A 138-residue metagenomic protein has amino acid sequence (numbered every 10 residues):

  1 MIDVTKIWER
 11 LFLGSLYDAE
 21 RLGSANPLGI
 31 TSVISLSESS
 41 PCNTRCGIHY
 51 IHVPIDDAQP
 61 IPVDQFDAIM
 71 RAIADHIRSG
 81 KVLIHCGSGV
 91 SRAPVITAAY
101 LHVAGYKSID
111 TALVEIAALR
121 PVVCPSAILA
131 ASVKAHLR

Functional and structural regions predicted by a protein language model:
M1-K81, H102-L137: Cysteine-based protein phosphatase catalytic domain of the PTP/DSP
G80-A98: A phosphate-binding catalytic loop at a beta-strand-loop-alpha-helix junction that coordinates phosphoryl groups
